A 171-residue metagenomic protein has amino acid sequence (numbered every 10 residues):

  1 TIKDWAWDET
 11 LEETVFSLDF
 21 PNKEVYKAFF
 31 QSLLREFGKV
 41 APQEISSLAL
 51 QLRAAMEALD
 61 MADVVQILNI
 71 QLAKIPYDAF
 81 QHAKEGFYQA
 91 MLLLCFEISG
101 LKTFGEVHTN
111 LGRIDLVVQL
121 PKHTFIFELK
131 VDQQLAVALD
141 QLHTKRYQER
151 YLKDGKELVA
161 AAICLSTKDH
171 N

Functional and structural regions predicted by a protein language model:
T1-L135, T144-R146, H170-N171: Extended alpha-helical interface modules used as scaffolds for assembling large macromolecular complexes
V131, L135, L139, Q148-N171: Nucleic-acid nuclease catalytic cores
